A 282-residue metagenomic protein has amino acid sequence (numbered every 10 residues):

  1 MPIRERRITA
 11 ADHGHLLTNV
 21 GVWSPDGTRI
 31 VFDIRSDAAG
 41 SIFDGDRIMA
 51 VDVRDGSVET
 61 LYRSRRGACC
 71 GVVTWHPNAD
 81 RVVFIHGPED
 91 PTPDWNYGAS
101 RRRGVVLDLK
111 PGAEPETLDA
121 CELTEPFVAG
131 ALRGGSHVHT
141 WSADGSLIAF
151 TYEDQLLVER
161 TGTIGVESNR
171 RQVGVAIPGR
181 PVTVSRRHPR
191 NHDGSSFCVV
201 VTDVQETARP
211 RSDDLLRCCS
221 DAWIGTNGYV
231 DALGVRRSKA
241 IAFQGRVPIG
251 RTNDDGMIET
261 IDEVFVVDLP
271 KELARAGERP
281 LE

Functional and structural regions predicted by a protein language model:
M1-E282: Sequence signature of WD/YWTD-type beta-propeller architectures
